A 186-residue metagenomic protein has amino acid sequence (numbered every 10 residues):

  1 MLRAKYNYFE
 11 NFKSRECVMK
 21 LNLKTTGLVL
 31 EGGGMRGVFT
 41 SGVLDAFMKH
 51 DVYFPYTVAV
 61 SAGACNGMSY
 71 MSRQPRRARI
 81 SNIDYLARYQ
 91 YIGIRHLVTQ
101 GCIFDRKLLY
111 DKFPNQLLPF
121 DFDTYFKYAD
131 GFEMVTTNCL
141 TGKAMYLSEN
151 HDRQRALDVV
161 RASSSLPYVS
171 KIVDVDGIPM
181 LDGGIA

Functional and structural regions predicted by a protein language model:
L2-V60, M68-A186: Patatin-like phospholipase
